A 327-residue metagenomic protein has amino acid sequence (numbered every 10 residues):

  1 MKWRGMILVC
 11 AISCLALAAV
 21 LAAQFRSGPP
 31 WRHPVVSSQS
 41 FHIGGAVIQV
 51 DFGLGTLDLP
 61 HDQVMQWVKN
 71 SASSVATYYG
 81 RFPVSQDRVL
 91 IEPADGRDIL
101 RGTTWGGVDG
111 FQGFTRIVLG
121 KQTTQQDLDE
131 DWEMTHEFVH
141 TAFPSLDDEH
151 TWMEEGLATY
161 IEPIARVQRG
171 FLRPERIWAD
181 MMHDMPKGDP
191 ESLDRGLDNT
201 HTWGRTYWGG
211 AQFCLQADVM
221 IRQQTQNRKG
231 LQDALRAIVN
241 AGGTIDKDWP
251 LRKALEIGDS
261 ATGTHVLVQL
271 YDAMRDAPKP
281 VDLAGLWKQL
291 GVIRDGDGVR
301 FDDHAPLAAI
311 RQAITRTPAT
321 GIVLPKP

Functional and structural regions predicted by a protein language model:
M1-W3, A11, A19, Q24-P29 (+2 more regions): Beta/coil-rich, acidic/histidine-enriched accessory regions frequently appended to metallopeptidases
F25-S40: Structured beta-strand-rich cores of soluble
S37-H150: Juxtacatalytic substrate-recognition/specificity segment
M65-A72, T135, E155, T159-E162 (+4 more regions): Extracytoplasmic/secreted envelope proteins and their assembly/folding machinery, especially bacterial periplasmic
S73-R81, H140-F143, P163-V167, D218-Q226 (+5 more regions): Sec-exported extracytoplasmic/periplasmic mature domains
Y78-I91, S145-T151, R169-I177, R228-A234 (+1 more regions): Surface-exposed patches in mature extracellular/periplasmic domains of secreted proteins
G96-G102, R166-F171, G243-W249, P280-V281: Secretory-pathway/luminal and periplasmic proteins that interact with or process carbohydrate-rich
L128, E149-D218, Q223-T225, L231 (+2 more regions): Acidic/His/Gly-enriched intrinsically disordered linker/tail segments that often contain short helix/coil "MoRF-like"
